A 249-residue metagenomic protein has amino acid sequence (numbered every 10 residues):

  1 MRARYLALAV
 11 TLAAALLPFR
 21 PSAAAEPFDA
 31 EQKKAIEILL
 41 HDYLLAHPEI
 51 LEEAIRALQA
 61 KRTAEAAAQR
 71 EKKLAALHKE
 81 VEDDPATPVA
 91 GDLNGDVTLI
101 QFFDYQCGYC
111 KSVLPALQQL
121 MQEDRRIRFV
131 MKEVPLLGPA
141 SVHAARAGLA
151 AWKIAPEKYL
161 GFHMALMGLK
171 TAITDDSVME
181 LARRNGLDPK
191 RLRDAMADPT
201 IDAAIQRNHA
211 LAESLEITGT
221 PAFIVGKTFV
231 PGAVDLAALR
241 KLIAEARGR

Functional and structural regions predicted by a protein language model:
R2, F19-H78: N-terminal targeting signals for export/organelle localization
Y5-L6, A25-H41, K61, E180-R249: C-terminal cap of thioredoxin/glutaredoxin-like
A7-P18: Bacterial N-terminal signal peptides
T11, T98, T220: Ser/Thr-centric signal marking residues that sit in or immediately flank functional binding/regulatory motifs
D29-K33, E37, L44, P48-L51 (+13 more regions): Solvent-exposed, acidic/flexible segments
K79-V97, M121: A short beta-strand-turn-helix
I100, Y105, K111-R183, D188 (+4 more regions): Structural alpha/beta surface segment adjacent to cysteine/selenocysteine redox centers across thiol/disulfide enzymes
